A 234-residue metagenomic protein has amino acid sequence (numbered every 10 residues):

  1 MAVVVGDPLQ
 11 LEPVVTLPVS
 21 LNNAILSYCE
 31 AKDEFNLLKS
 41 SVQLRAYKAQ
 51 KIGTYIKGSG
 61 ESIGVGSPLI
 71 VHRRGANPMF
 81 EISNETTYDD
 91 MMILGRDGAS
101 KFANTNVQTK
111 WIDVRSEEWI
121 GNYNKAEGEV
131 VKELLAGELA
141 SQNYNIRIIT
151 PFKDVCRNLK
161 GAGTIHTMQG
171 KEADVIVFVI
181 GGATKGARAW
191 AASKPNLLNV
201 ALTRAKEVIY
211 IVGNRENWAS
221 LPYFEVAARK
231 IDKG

Functional and structural regions predicted by a protein language model:
M1-G234: Conserved helicase motor core of SF1/SF2 NTP-dependent helicases
